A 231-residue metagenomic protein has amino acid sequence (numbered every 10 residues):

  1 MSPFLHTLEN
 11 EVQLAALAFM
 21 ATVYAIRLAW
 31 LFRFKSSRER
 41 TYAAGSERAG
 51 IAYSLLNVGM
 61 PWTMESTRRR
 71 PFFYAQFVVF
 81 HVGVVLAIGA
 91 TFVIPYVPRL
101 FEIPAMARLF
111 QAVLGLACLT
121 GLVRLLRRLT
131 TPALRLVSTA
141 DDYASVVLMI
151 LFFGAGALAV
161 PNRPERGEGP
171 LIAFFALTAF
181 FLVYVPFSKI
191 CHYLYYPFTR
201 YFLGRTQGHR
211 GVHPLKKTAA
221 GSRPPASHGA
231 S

Functional and structural regions predicted by a protein language model:
M1-H6, G59-F73: Cytosolic juxtamembrane amphipathic/interface segments immediately preceding and feeding into a transmembrane helix
M1-R27, A144-R166: Long, highly hydrophobic alpha-helical transmembrane signal-anchor segments
Q13-A43, P186: Hydrophobic alpha-helical membrane-embedded segments
L17-V23, P71-F92, L114-R124, S145-G156: Hydrophobic alpha-helical transmembrane segments of multi-pass integral membrane proteins
L31-S66: Membrane-interface amphipathic/juxtamembrane segments adjacent to transmembrane helices
R70-F77, Y96-L114: Transmembrane alpha-helix entry/boundary detector in multi-pass membrane proteins
L129-I150: Membrane-helix boundary/juxtamembrane motif in polytopic membrane proteins
V147-S231: Terminal transmembrane helical module of multi-pass membrane proteins
